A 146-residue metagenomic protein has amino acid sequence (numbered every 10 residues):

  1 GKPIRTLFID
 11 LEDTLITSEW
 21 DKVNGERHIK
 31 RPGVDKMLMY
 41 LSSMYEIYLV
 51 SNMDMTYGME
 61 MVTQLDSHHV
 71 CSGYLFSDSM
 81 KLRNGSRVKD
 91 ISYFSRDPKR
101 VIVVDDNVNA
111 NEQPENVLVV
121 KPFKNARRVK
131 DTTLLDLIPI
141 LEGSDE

Functional and structural regions predicted by a protein language model:
G1-I9: Non-catalytic pre-domain segments flanking phosphatase-related domains
L15-I16: Hydrophobic "anchor" residues
K22-R27: Short glycine-enriched, charge-decorated loop/helix-capping segments at active-site entrances that position
H28-G33: Eukaryotic beta-rich interaction modules
V34-V62: Substrate-recognition element of Asp-dependent hydrolases with the DxDx(T/V) motif
D54-E146: C-terminal cap/substrate-recognition subdomain and adjoining C-terminal extension of metal-dependent phosphatase-like
